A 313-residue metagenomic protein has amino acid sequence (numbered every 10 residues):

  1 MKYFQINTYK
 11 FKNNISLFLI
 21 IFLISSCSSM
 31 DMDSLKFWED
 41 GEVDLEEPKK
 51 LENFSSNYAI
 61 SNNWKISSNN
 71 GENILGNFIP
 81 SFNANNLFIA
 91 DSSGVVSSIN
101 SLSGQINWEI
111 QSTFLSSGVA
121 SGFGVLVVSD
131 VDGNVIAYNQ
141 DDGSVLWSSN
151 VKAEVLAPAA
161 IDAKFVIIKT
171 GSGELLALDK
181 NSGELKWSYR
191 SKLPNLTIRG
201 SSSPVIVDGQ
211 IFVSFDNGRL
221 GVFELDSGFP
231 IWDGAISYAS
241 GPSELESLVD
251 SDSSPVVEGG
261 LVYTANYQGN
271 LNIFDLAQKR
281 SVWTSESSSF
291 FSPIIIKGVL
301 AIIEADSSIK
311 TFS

Functional and structural regions predicted by a protein language model:
M1-C27: Sec-dependent bacterial lipoprotein signal peptides
C27-K49: Bacterial Sec signal peptide processing site at the extreme N-terminus
D31-L35, S55-S81, Q105-F123, V145-D162 (+3 more regions): Extracytoplasmic beta-rich repeat domains
D91-S92, D130-V131, T170-G171, F215-D216 (+2 more regions): Structural signature of WD-repeat beta-propellers
N100-S103, N139-D142, D179-G183, E224-G228 (+2 more regions): Short loop/turn segments that connect beta-strands within beta-propeller blades
I294-S313: Loop/turn-rich, solvent-exposed surfaces of beta-rich toroidal or solenoidal domains
